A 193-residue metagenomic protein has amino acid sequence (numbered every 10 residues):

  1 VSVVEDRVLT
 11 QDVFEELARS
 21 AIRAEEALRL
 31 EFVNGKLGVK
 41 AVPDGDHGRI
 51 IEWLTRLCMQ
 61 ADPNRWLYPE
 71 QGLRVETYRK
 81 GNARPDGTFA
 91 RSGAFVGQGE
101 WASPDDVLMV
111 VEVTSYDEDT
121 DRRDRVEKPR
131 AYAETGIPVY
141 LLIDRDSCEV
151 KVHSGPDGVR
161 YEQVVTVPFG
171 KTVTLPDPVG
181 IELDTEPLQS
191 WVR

Functional and structural regions predicted by a protein language model:
V1-R193: Gly/Pro/Ser/Thr-rich low-complexity, intrinsically disordered segments predominantly at protein N-termini
